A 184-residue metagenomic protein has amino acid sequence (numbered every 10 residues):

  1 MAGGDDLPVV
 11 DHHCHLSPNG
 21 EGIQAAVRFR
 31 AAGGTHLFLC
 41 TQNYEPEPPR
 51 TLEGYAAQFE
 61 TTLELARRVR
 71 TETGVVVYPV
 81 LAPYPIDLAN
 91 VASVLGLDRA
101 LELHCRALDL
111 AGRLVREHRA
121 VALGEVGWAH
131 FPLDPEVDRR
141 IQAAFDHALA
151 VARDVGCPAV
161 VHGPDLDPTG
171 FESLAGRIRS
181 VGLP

Functional and structural regions predicted by a protein language model:
M1-L183: Mid-domain alpha/beta scaffold segments of enzyme catalytic cores
